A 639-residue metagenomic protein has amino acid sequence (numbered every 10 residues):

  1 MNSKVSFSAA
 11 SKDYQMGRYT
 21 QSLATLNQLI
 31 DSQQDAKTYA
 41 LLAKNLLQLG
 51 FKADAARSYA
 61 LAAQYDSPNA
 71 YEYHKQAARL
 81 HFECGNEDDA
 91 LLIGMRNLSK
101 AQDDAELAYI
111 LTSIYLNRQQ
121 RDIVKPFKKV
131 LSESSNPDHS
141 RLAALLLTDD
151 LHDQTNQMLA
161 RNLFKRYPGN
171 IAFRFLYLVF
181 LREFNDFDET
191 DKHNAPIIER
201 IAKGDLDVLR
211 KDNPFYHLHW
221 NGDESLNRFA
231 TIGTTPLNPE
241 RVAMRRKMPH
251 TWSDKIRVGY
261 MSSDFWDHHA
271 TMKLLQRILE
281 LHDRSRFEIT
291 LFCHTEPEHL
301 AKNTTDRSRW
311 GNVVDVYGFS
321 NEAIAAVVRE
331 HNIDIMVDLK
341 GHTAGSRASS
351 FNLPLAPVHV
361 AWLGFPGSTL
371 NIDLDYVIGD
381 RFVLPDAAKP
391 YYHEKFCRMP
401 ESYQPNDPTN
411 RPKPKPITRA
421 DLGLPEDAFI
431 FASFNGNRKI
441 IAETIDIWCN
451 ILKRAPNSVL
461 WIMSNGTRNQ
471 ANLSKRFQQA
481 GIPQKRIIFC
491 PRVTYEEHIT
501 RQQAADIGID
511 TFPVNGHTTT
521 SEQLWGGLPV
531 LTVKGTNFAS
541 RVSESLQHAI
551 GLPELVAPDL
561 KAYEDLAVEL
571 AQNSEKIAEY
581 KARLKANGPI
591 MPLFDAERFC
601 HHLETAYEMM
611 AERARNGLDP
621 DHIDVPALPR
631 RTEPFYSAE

Functional and structural regions predicted by a protein language model:
M1-G423, G436, Q479-A480, T494-R501 (+4 more regions): Alpha-helical solenoid repeat scaffolds of the TPR/TPR-like class and their adjacent stem/linker regions that mediate
D254-R257, P425-A432, S458-V459: Charged active-site motifs of nucleotide-sugar-dependent glycosyltransferases
R286-E288, C449-Q479, Q484: A conserved nucleotide-sugar
D315-Y317, K485-T494, F512: Active-site donor-binding acidic/aromatic loop of nucleotide-activated sugar and phosphosugar transferases involved
K340, D510-G516, K534: Short Ser/Thr-rich beta->loop micro-motif in glycosyltransferases that lines and helps position the nucleotide-sugar
A505: An anion/phosphate-binding loop that grips the pyrophosphate of nucleotide cofactors and donors
Q523-W525, H548: Short alpha-helix at the nucleotide-sugar/activated-sugar donor binding site of glycosyltransferases and closely
P529-F538: Short hydrophobic beta-strand element within catalytic cores of glycosyltransferases and related nucleotide-activated
